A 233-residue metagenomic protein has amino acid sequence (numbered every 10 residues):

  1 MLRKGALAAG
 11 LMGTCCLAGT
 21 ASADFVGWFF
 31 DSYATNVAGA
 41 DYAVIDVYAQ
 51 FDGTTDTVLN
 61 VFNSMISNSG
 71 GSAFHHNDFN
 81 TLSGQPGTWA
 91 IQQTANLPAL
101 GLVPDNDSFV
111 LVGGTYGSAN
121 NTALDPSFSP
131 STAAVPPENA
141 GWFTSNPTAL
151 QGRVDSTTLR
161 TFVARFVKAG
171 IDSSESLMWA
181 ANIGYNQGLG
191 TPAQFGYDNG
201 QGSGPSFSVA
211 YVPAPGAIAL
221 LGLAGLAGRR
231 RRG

Functional and structural regions predicted by a protein language model:
M1-A9, G233: Bacterial N-terminal signal peptides that target proteins for export
A9-C16: Bacterial N-terminal signal peptides
L17-A23: Sec/Tat signal peptide C-region and signal peptidase I cleavage site
D24-N36: N-terminal edge beta-strand
Y33-S131: Low-complexity, serine/threonine/proline/glycine-rich extracellular segments that form mucin-like
F51-T55, F143-G204: Ser/Thr/Pro-rich, low-complexity mucin-like regions that serve as glycosylated stalks/linkers or repetitive adhesive
S127-P137, W142-L150: Long beta-sheet-rich domains in secretory-pathway and surface-associated proteins
V212-R230: A short, hydrophobic C-terminal helix/tail in secreted or cell-surface proteins
